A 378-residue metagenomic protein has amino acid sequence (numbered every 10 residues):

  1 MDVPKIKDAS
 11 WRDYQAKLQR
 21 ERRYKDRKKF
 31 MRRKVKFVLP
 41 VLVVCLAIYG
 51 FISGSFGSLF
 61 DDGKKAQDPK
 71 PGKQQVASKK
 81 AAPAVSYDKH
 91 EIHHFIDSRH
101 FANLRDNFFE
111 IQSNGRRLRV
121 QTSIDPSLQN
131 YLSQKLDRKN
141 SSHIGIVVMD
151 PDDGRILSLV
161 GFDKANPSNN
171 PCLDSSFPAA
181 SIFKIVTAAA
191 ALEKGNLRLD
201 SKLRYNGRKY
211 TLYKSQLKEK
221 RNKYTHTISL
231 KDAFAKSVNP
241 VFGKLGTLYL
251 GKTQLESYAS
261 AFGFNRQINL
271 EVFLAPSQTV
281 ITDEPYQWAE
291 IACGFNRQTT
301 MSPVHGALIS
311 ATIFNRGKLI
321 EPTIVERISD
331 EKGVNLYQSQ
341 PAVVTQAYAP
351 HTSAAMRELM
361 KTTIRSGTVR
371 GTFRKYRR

Functional and structural regions predicted by a protein language model:
D2-G145, N166, S339: Extracytoplasmic/periplasmic proteins that interact with beta-lactams or build/remodel peptidoglycan
V3-K7, R99-A102, I146-N169, G195-R378: Beta-lactam-recognizing serine transpeptidase/beta-lactamase-like catalytic domain environment
L132, C172-L173: Short beta-alpha junctions and helix-cap segments that line functional grooves
S133, A188, E256: Short glycine-/small-residue-rich flexible loop motifs, especially phosphate/cofactor-binding loops
D174-F183, Q298: Gly/Ser-rich catalytic serine loop of serine hydrolases
S181-A190, P303-L308: Short amphipathic alpha-helical face segments that pack within enzyme cores and frequently flank/anchor catalytic
